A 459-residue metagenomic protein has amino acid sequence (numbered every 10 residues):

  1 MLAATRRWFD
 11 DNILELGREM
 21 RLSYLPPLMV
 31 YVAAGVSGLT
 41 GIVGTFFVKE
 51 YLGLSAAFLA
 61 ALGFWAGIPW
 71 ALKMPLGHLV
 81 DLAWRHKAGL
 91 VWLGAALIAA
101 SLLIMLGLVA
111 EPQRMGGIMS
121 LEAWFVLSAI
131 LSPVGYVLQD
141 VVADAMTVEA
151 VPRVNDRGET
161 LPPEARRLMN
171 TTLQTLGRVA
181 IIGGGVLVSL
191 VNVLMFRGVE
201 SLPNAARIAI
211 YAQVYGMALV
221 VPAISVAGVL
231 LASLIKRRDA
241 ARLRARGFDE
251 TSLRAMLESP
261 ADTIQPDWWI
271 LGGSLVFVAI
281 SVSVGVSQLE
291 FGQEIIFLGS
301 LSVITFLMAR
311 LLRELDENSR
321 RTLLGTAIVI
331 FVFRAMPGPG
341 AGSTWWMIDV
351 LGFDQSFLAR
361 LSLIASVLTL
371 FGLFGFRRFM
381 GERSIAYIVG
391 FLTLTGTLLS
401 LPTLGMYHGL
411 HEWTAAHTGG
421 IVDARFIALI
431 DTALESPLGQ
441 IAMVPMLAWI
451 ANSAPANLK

Functional and structural regions predicted by a protein language model:
M1-L22, M115-G116, S120-V126, A150-P339: Intracellular loop-helix junctions on the cytosolic face of multi-pass helical membrane proteins
Y31, F64-W70, L127-M195, M336-P339 (+2 more regions): Substrate-agnostic recognition of the 12-TM MFS/MFS-like secondary transporter fold
V32-G41, D140, V284-Q288, V329-A341 (+2 more regions): Conserved extracellular-gate-facing transmembrane-helix segments in secondary transporters
I42-F58, S283-Q293, D316, P339-L358: Short amphipathic helix-loop junctions that connect adjacent transmembrane helices in Major Facilitator Superfamily/SLC
S55-A66, F125, N170, D354-S362 (+2 more regions): Juxtamembrane helix-start elements in MFS-like secondary transporters
W70-H86, F371-G390: Helix-to-loop junctions at the C-terminal end of transmembrane segments in multipass secondary transporters
V91-S101, S128, M217-V221, S225 (+4 more regions): Residue-level signature of the transmembrane alpha-helical cores of Major Facilitator Superfamily-type secondary
A95-I118, T395-I421: C-terminal ends and interior cores of transmembrane alpha-helices in multi-pass membrane transporters/permeases
